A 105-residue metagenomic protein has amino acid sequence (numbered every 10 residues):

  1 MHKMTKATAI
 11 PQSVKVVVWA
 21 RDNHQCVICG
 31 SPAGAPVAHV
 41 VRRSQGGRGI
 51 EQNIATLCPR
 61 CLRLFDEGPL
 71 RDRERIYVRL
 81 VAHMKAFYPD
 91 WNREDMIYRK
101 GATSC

Functional and structural regions predicted by a protein language model:
H2-K6, S44-T56, R63-C105: Polybasic, low-complexity binding patches
A9-P36, C58-R60: Short cysteine-rich loop/turn motifs with clustered Cys
G34-S44: Short recognition patches in nucleic-acid-associated and regulatory proteins
